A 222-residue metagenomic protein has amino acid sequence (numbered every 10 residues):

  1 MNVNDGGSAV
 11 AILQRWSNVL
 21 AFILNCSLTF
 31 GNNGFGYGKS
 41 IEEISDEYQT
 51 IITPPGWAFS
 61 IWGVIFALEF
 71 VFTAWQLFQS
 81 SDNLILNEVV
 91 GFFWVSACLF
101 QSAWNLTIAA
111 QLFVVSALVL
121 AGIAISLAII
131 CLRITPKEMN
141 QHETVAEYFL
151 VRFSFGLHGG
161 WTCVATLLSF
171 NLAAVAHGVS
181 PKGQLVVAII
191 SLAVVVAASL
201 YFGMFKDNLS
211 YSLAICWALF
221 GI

Functional and structural regions predicted by a protein language model:
V3-V19, W62, L213: N-terminal membrane topogenic signal
F22-K39: Alpha-helical transmembrane segments of multi-pass membrane proteins
E42-G56, V175, V186, A193-V196: Juxtamembrane membrane-water interface segments that cap and precede transmembrane helices
E47-I61, E147-G156, G178-K182: Short aromatic-rich membrane-water interface segments that cap or initiate transmembrane helices in multi-pass membrane
T53-W75, Q79: Hydrophobic alpha-helical transmembrane segments in multi-pass integral membrane proteins
F70-A117, A121-V145: Internal transmembrane alpha-helix with an interfacial aromatic "cap," most often the third helix
A103-L118, V175-K182, F202-K206: Membrane-interface helix caps and helix-loop-helix hairpins in membrane proteins
I123, S154-N171, P181-F202, D207-G221: Alpha-helical membrane segments in multi-pass integral membrane proteins
